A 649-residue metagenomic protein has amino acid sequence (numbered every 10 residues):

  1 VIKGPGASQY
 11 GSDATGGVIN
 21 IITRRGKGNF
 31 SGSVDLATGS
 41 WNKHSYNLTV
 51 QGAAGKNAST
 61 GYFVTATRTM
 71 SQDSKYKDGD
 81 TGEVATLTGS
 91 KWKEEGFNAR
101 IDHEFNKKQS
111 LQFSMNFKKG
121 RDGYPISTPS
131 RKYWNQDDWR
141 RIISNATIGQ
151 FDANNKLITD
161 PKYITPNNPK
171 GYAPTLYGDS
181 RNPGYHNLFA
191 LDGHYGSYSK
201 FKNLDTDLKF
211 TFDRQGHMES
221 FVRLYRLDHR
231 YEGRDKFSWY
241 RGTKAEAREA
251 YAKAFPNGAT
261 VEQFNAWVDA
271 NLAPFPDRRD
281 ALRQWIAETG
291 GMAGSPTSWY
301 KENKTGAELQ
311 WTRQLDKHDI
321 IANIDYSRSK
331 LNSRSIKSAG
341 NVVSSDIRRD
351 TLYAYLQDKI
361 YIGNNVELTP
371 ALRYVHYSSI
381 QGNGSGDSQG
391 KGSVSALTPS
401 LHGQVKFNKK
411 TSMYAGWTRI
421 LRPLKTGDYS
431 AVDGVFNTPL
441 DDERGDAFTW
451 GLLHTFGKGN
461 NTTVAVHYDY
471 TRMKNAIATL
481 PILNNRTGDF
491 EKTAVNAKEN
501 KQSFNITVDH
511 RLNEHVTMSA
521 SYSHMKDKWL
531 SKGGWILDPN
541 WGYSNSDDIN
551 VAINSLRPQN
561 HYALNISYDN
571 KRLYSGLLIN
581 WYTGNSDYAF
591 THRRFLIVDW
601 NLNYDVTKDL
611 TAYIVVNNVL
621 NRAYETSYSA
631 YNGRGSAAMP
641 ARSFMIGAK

Functional and structural regions predicted by a protein language model:
V1, Q9, D13-D35, L48-T49: N-terminal periplasmic accessory domains that precede and gate Gram-negative outer-membrane beta-barrel machines
S8, G28-N29, A37, A53-Y198 (+1 more regions): Periplasmic-side early beta-strands and strand-to-turn transitions of outer-membrane beta-barrels
L36-S40, A54, R68-Q72, F117-R121 (+13 more regions): Transmembrane beta-strands of outer-membrane beta-barrel pores
Q51-G55, T69, S90, E104 (+10 more regions): Conserved C-terminal beta-signal and adjacent last beta-strands/turns of outer-membrane beta-barrel proteins
V64, F221-Y225, H229-G233, K317 (+7 more regions): Membrane-embedded beta-barrel scaffold of Gram-negative outer-membrane proteins
E104, K108-K118, A190-G384, G390 (+4 more regions): Face-selective signature of the C-terminal outer-membrane beta-barrel domain
K330-N332, S378-N383, K391, Q404-T449 (+5 more regions): Surface-exposed extracellular loop regions of Gram-negative outer-membrane beta-barrel proteins, predominantly
G363-N364, L368, Y377, A465 (+4 more regions): Gram-negative outer-membrane beta-barrel transporters
